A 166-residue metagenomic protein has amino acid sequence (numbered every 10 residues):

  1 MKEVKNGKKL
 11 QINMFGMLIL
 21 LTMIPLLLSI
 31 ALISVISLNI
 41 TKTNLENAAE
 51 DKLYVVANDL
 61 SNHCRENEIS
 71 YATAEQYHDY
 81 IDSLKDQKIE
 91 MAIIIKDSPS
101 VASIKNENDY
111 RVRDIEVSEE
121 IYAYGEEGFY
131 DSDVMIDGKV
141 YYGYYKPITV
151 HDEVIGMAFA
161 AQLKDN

Functional and structural regions predicted by a protein language model:
M1-I12: Non-catalytic regulatory/interaction regions at protein termini and inter-domain linkers
I12-N39: Extreme N-terminal signal-anchor transmembrane helix of membrane signaling/transducer proteins, especially in bacteria
I36-C64: Juxtamembrane membrane-water interface segments immediately C-terminal to a transmembrane helix
D51, V55-D59, Q76-S100: Short N-terminal helix-loop-first-beta-strand/juxtamembrane motif that initiates sensory/input modules
Y71-Y77, T149-H151, F159-N166: Helix-start (N-cap) segments at beta->loop->alpha junctions that couple sensory/regulatory domains to adjoining helices
A74-I81, V101-I136: Extracytoplasmic/periplasmic sensor domains and loops in membrane signaling proteins
V134, Y141, I148-V150: Sensor-regulatory modules in signal-transduction proteins
V154: Glycine-rich acetyl-CoA-binding "A-motif" of GNAT/NAT acetyltransferases
